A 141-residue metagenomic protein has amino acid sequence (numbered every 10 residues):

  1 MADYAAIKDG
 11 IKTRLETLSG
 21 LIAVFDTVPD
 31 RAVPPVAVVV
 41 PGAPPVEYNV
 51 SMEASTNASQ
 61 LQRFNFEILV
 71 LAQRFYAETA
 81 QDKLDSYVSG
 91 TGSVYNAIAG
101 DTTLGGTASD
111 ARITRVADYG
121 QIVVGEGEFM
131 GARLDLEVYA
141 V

Functional and structural regions predicted by a protein language model:
M1-V33, A43-V141: Charged, amphipathic alpha-helical segments and their flanking helix caps
P35-V39: A short glycine-rich, His/Asp/Glu-containing loop-to-beta-strand
